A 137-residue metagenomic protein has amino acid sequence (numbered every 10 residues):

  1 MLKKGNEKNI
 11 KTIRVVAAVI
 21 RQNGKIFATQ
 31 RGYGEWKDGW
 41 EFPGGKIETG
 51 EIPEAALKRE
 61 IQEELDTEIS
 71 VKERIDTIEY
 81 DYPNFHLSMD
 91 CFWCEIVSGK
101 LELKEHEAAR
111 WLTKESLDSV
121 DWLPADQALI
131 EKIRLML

Functional and structural regions predicted by a protein language model:
M1-K4, E73-I75: Short Pro/Gly-enriched beta-strand edge/turn motifs at strand-loop
K3-I26: Conserved N-terminal beta-strand and adjoining loop/helix that marks the start of the Nudix/MutT-like hydrolase domain
R14-V16, G24, L87-D90, E107: Change "...and in nucleic-acid phosphodiester-cleaving endonucleases..." to "...and in nucleic-acid processing enzymes
I20-R21, A28, C94-I96, W111: Conserved hydrophobic "DFG−1" position in protein kinase catalytic cores
Q22-E63: Conserved Nudix-box catalytic region and its N-terminal flanking loop in Nudix hydrolases and closely related
P53, L57-Q62, R74, F92 (+1 more regions): Hydrophobic packing within well-folded, soluble alpha/beta domains
E68-S70, I78-K100, A108-R110, I133: Active-site-adjacent beta-strand/loop module that shapes the phosphate/pyrophosphate-binding cleft
W93, E102-I133: NUDIX/MutT-family hydrolases
